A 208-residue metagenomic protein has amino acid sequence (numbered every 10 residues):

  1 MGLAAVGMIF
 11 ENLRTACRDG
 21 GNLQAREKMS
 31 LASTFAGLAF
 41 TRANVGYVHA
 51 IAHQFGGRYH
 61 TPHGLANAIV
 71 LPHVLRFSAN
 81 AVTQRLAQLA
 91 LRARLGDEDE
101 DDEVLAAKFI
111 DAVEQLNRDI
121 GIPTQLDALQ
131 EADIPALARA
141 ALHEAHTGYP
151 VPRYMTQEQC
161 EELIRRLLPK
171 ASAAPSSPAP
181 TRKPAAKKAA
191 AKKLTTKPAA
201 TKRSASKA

Functional and structural regions predicted by a protein language model:
M1-A112: Active-site segments that bind and position negatively charged phosphate/pyrophosphate groups
L86, G96-K188, K192, K197 (+1 more regions): C-terminal charged capping/lid subdomain of soluble metabolic enzymes
